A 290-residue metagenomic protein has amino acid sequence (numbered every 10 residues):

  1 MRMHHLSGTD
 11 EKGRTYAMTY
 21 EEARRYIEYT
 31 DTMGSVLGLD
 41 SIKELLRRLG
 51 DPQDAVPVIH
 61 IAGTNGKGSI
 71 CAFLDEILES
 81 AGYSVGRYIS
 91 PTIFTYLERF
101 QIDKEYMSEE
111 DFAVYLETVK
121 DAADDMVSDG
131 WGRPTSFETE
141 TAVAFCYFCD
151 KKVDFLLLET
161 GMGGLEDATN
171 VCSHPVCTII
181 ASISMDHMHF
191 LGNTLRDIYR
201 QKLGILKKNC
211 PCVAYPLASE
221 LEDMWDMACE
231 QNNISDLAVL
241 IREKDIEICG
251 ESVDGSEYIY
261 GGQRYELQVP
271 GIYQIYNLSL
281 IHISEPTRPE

Functional and structural regions predicted by a protein language model:
G8-Y16, L39, E44-L46, D51-D54 (+4 more regions): ATP-dependent carboxylate-amine ligase catalytic core
G13-M33: Charged, amphipathic alpha-helical linker segments immediately N-terminal to NTP-binding catalytic cores
D31-S41: N-terminal pre-Walker A segment at the start of P-loop NTPase domains
I59-I61: Hydrophobic anchor at the beta1->P-loop junction of P-loop NTPases
S69-S84: A conserved segment at the C-terminal end of the G1
V85, V253, V269-I281: Short glycine/threonine-rich catalytic loop with a Thr-x-Gly-x-Asp
E140-F190, E222-R264: Extended acidic/charged loop-beta regions that coordinate divalent cations and stabilize anionic phosphate/carboxylate
H282-E290: Single conserved hydrophobic/aromatic residue that forms the stacking wall/gate of nucleotide- or nucleobase-binding
